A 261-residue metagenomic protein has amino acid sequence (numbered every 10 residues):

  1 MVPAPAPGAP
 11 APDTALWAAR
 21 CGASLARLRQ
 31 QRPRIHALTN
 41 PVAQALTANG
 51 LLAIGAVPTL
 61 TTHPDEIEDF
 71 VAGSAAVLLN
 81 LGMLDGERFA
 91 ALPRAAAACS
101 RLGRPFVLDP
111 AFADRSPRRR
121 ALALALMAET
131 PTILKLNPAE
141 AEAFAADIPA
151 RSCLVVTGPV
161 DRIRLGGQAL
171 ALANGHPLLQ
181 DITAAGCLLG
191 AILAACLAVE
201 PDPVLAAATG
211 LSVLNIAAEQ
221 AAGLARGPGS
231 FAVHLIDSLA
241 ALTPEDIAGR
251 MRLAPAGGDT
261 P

Functional and structural regions predicted by a protein language model:
V2, L16-A19, I216-P261: Charged C-terminal helix
V2-L108: Conserved N-terminal subdomain of the carbohydrate kinase-like
C21-A26, Q30, L84, A97-A98 (+9 more regions): N-terminal loops that bind phosphate or other acidic moieties and the adjacent beta-alpha structural core
P33-H36, N49, A56-T59, A75-L78 (+7 more regions): Structural motif
T39-Q44, P177-G190: Glycine/serine-rich anion-binding loops at beta->alpha junctions that coordinate negatively charged ligand groups
A76-P149, C153-V156, V160-D161: Conserved beta-alpha-beta core of the PfkB/ribokinase-like small-molecule kinase fold
E140, F144-T183, A218: Conserved phosphate-donor
T183-L214: Short, small-residue alpha-helix embedded
